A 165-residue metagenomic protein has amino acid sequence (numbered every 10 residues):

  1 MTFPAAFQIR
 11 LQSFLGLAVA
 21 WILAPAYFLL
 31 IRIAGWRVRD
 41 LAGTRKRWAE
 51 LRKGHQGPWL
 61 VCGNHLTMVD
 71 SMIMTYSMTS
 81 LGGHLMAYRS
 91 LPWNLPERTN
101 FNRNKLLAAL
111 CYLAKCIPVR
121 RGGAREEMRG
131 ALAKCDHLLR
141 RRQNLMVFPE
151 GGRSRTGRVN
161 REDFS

Functional and structural regions predicted by a protein language model:
M1-A42: N-terminal membrane-anchoring alpha-helices
G35-S165: Soluble catalytic domains of membrane acyltransferases
